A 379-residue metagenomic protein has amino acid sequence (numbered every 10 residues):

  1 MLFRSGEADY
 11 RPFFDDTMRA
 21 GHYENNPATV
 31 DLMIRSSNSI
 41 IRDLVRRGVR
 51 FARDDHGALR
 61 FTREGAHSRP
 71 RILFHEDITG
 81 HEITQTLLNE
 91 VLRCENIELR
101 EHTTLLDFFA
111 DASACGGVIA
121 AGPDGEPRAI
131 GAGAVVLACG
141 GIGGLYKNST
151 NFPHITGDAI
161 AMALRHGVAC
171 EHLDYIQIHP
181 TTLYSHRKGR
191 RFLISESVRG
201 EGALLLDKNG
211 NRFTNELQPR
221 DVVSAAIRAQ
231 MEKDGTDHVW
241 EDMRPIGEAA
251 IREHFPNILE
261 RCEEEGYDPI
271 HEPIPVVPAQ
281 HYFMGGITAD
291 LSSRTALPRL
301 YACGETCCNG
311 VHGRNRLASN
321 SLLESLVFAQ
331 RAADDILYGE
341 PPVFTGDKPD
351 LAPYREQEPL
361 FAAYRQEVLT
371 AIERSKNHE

Functional and structural regions predicted by a protein language model:
N25-N38, R71-N89, R100, T150-G157 (+2 more regions): Short beta-strand to alpha-helix junction loop
D43, A52-T62, H67-R69, R199 (+4 more regions): Glycine- and aromatic-enriched mobile tails/lids
V45-E126, G131-A134, A138, T182-S185 (+1 more regions): Conserved redox-cofactor binding core of oxidoreductases
R100-E101, L106-G116, A120-A121, H254-C307 (+2 more regions): A glycine-rich dinucleotide-binding beta-alpha-beta segment and adjacent secondary-structure elements that constitute
A129-G140, A163, G210, L300-G304: Short hydrophobic core segments
A134-K188, F192, L322, L326: Glycine-rich loop(s) and the adjacent beta-strand/alpha-helix scaffold that form part
M162, V168-E272, D335-P341: An anion/pyrophosphate-binding glycine-rich loop and adjacent beta-alpha core in soluble alpha-beta enzymes
